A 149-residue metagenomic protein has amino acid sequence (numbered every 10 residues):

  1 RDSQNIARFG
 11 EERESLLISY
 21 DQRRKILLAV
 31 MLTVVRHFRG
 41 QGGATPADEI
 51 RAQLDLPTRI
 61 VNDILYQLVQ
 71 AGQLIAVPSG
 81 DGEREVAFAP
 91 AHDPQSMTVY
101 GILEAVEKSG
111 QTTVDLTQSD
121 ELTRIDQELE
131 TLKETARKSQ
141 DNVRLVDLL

Functional and structural regions predicted by a protein language model:
R1-D2: Pore domain of cation channels
N5, V35, Q73, E107-Q111 (+1 more regions): Non-catalytic alpha-helical coupling and interface elements of nucleotide-dependent molecular machines and regulators
I6-G80, F88-A89: Non-transmembrane accessory domains of multi-pass membrane transporters/channels
R51, A71, G82, S109 (+1 more regions): Short, surface-exposed, charged/polar-biased interaction segments
G80-R84, S96: Short flexible coil/turn linkers enriched for glycine and charged/polar residues that connect secondary-structure
E83, F88, T131: Residue-level detector of functional hotspots within protein domains
A91-L149: Non-DNA-binding regulatory cores of transcription-related proteins, predominantly C-terminal effector-binding
